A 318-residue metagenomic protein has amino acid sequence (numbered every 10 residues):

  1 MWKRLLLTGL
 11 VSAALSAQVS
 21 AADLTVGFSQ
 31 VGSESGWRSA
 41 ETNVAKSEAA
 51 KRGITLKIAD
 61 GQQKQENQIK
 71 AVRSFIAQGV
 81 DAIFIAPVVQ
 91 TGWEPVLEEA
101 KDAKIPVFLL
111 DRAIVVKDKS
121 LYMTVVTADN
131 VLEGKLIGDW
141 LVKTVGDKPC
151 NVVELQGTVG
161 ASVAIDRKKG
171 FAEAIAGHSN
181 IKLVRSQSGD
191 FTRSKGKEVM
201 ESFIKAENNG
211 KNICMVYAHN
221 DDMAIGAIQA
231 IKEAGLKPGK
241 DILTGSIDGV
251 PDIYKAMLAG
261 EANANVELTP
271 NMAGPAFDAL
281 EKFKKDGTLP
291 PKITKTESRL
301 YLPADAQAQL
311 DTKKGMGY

Functional and structural regions predicted by a protein language model:
M1-S20: Gram-negative bacterial Sec-dependent N-terminal signal peptides
L24, L155, V159, V163 (+3 more regions): Hinge/cleft segment of the Venus flytrap/periplasmic-binding protein
T25-R52, L56-S74, Q78-V80, A86-T91 (+4 more regions): Extracytoplasmic "Venus flytrap"
V26, Q68, V125-V152, K195-V199 (+2 more regions): Hydrophobic alpha-helical segments within soluble ligand-binding/sensing domains
W37-I54, E133-I137, S162-I181, K195 (+2 more regions): Short, solvent-exposed amphipathic alpha-helices that sit in or adjacent to ligand/effector-binding or catalytic
L56, K104-V107, L183: Hydrophobic beta-strand scaffold residues
I85-D102, F171, R185, G189-K255: Hydrophobic alpha-helical
T91, P95-L132, K143, N151 (+3 more regions): Flexible loop/hinge segments that line or gate small-molecule binding clefts
